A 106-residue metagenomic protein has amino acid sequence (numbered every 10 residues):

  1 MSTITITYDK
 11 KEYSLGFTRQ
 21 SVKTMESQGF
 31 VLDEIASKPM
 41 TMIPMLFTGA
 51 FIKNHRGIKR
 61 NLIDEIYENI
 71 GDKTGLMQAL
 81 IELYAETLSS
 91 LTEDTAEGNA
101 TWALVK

Functional and structural regions predicted by a protein language model:
M1-Y8, Q20-K23, Q28-S37, T41 (+1 more regions): Charged interaction scaffolds used for protein-protein
Y13-L15: Short, isolated positions in well-ordered beta-strands
P44-M45: Extended, low-complexity alpha-biased scaffolding regions
T48: Oxyanion-binding/catalytic loops of NTP- or PPi-dependent enzymes
I52-H55: Extended, low-hydrophobicity segments enriched in charged/polar residues
